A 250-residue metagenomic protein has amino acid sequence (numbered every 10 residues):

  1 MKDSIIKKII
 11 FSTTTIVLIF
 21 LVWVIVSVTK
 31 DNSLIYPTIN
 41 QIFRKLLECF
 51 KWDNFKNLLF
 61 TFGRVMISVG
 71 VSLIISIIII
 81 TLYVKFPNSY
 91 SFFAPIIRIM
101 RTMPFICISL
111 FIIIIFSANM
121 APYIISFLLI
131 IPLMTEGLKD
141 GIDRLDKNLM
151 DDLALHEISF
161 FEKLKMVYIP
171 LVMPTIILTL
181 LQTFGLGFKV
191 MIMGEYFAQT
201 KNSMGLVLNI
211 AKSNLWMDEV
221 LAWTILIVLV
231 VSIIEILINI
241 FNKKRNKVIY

Functional and structural regions predicted by a protein language model:
D3, V28-V71: Periplasmic/extracellular loop-to-transmembrane helix junction in inner-membrane transport proteins
K8, P87, L178, L221-Y250: C-terminal transmembrane helix and the adjacent membrane-cytosol boundary/short C-terminal tail of inner/organellar
N57-R64, I114-M134, T175, E219-T224: Loop-to-helix entry region at the N-terminal start of transmembrane alpha-helices in multi-pass membrane transporters
I74-I79, F86, F93, I124 (+3 more regions): Membrane-embedded alpha-helices of multi-pass transport/permease systems
I78-I114, G137-D140: Cytoplasmic-entry segments and transmembrane alpha-helices of multi-pass inner-membrane transporters
I124, L128, F160-M193, I227 (+1 more regions): Transmembrane alpha-helices
G137-I176: Short cytoplasmic-facing helical segments at TM-TM junctions of multi-pass membrane proteins
T179-V231, N239: Non-cytoplasmic
